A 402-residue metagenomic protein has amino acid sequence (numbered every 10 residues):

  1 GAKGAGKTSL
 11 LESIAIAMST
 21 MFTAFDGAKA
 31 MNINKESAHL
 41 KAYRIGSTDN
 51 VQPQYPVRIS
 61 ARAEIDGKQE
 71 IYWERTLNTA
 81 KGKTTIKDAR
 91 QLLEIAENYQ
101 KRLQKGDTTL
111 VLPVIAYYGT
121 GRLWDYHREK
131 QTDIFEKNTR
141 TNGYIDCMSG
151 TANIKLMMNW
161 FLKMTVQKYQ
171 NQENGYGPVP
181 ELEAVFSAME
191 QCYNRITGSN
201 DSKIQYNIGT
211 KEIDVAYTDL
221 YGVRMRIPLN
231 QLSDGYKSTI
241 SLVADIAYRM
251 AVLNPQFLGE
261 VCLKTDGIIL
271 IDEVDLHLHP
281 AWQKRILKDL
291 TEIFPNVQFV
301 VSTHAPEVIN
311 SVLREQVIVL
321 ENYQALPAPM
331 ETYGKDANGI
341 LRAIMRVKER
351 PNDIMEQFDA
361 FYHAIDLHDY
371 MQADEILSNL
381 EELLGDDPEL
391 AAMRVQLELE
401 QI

Functional and structural regions predicted by a protein language model:
G1-A30, E212-E349: Switch/communication elements of ASCE P-loop NTPase nucleotide-binding domains
G1-M157, N194, G198, G385-I402: P-loop NTPase switch/coupling surface
T8, L112-I115, N142, K237-I240 (+5 more regions): Non-catalytic, well-ordered alpha-helical scaffold segments
A38-T48, G209-E212, V261-I268: A short mid-domain helix/strand-loop element embedded in enzyme catalytic domains that forms or borders the active-site
V51-S60, I208-E212, V312-R314: A short, compositionally biased
E64, G143-K264: Extended helical coiled-coil dimerization/tether regions that scaffold and oligomerize large DNA-maintenance assemblies
T109, K284, A325, P329-I402: Acidic, Mg2+-coordinating catalytic modules of nucleic-acid enzymes
K130-Q131, Y206, D353-Q357: Short coil/turn segments at secondary-structure boundaries
